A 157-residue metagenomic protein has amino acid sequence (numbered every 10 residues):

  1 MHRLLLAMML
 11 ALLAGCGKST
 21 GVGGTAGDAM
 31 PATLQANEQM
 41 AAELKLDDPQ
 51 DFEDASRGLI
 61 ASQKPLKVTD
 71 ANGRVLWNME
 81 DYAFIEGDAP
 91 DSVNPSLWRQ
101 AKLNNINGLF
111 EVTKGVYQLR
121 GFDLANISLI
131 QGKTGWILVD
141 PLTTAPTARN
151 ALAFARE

Functional and structural regions predicted by a protein language model:
H2-M9: Sec-dependent signal peptide recognition, specifically the positively charged N-region followed immediately by
L12-G15: C-terminal motif of bacterial Sec signal peptides marking the signal peptidase cleavage site
G17-S19: Bacterial signal peptide processing site
G21-I106: N-terminal pre-domain segments of enzymes
K102-E157: Conserved beta-strand hairpin/beta-sheet module of binuclear metal-dependent hydrolase folds, prominently
